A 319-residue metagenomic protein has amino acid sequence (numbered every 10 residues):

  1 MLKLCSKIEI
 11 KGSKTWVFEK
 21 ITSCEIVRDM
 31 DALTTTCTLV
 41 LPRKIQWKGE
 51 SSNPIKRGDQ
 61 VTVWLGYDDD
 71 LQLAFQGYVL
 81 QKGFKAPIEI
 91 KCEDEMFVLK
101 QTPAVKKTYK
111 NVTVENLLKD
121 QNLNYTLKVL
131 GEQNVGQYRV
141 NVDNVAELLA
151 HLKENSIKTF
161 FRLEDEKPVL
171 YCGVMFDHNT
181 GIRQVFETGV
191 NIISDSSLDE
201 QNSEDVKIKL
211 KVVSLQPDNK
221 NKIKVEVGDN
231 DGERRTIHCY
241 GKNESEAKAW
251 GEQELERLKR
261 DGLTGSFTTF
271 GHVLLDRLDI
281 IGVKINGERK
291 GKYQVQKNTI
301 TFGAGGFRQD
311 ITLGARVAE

Functional and structural regions predicted by a protein language model:
M1-F97, T264: Assembly/oligomerization scaffold segments
M1-G12, K56, A150, T159-R257 (+2 more regions): Acidic, small/polar-enriched beta strand-loop surface segments
S23, L73-Y78, E89, P103-K106 (+4 more regions): Well-ordered beta-strand positions in beta-sheet-rich domains
L41-I45, E89-A104, G305-E319: Short solvent-exposed strand/turn elements
G49-Q60, T102-K110, D279-V283: Extended Gly/Ser/Thr-rich low-complexity repeat segments, especially those forming or decorating extracellular
K82-P87, N298-G305: Short, conserved beta-turn/loop elements at beta-strand boundaries and strand-helix junctions
K85-N191: Charged- and aromatic-enriched interaction segments used to assemble and dock large macromolecular complexes
